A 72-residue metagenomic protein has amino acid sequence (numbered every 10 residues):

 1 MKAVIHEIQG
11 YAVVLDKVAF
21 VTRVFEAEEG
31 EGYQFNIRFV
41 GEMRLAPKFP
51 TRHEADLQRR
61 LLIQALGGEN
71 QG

Functional and structural regions predicted by a protein language model:
M1-A3, A12, F39, L62-L66: Generic alpha-helical hydrophobic packing signal
K2-A27: N-terminal acidic leader/helix
Q9-A12, G41-L45: Short acidic/polar mixed-charge low-complexity motifs
L15-D16, R44-R52: Short amphipathic beta-strand/extended segments with alternating polar/hydrophobic composition
V18-R44: Short aromatic-glycine-(Arg/Gly/Cys) micro-motifs in beta-strand/loop hairpins
P50-Q71: A short, charged, amphipathic alpha-helix used as a generic interaction element across diverse proteins
